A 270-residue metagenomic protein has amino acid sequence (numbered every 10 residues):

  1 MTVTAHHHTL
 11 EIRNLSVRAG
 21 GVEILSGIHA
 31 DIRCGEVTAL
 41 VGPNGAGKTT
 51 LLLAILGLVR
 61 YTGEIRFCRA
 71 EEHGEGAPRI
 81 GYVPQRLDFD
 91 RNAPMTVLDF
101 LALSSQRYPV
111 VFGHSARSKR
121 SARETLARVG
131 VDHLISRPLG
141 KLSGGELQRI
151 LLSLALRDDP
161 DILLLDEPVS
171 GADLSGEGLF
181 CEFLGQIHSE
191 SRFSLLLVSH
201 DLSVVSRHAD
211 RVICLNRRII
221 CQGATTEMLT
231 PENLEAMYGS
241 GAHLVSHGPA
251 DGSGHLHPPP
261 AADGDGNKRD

Functional and structural regions predicted by a protein language model:
V41-P43: The feature captures the beta-strand-to-loop junction immediately N-terminal to the Walker
A116-L134: Conserved ABC ATPase "signature" region
P138-L142, E146: Conserved ABC ATPase signature
L163-E167: Catalytic Walker B motif of ABC-type/P-loop ATPase nucleotide-binding domains
S199-H200: H-loop/switch region of ABC-family ATPase nucleotide-binding domains
R217-E227: Conserved switch/coupling elements of ABC/ABC-like ATPase nucleotide-binding domains
T230-E232, M237-D270: ABC ATPase nucleotide-binding domains
